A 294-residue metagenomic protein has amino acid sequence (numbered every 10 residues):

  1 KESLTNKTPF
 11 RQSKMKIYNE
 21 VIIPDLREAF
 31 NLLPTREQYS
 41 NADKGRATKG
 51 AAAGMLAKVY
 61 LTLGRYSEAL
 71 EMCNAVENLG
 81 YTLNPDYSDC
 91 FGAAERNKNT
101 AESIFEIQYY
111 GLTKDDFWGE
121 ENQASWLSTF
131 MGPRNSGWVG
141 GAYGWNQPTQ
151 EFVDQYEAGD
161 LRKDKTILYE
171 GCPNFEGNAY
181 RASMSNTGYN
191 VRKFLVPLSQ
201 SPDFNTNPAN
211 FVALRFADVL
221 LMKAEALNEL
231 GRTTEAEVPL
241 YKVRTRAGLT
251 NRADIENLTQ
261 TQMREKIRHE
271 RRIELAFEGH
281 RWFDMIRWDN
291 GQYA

Functional and structural regions predicted by a protein language model:
K1-G119, E157-A294: Acidic/polar-rich alpha-helix caps and helix-coil junctions
T48, T149-Q150: Residue-level signal for threonine
N122-G144: Short, cationic low-complexity segments
L127, V153, Y169: Extended polysaccharide-engagement surfaces of secreted carbohydrate-active enzymes
